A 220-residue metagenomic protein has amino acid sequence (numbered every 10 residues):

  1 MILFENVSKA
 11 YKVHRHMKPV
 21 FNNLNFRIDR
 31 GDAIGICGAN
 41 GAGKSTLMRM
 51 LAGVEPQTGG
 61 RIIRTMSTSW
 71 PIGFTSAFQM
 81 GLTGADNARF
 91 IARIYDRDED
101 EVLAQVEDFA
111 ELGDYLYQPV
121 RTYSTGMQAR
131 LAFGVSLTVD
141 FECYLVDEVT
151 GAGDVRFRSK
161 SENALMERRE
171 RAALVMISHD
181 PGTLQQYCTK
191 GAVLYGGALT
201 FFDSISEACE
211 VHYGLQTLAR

Functional and structural regions predicted by a protein language model:
I2, P19-N23: Conserved structural motif at the start of ABC-family nucleotide-binding domains
F4-V7: Conserved catalytic Walker-motif region of ABC-type ATPase nucleotide-binding domains
K9, N23-I28, I62: Conserved A-loop
A10, H14, S67, I72-S159 (+1 more regions): ABC-family P-loop ATPase nucleotide-binding domains
R30-G35, A39-R93: ABC ATPase nucleotide-binding domain signature region
A164-M176: Conserved catalytic loops of ABC-family nucleotide-binding domains
D180-Y187: Conserved H-loop
A198-R220: Conserved beta-strand-loop-alpha-helix hinge in the C-terminal portion of ABC ATPase nucleotide-binding domains
